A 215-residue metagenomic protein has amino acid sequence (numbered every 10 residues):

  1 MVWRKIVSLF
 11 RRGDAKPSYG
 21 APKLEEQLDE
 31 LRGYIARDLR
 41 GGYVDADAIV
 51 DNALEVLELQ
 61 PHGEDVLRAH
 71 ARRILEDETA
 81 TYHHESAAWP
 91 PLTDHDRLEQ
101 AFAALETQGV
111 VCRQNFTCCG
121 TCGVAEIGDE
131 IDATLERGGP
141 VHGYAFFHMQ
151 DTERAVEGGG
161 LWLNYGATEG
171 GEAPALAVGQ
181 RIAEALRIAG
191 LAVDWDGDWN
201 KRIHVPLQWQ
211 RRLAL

Functional and structural regions predicted by a protein language model:
M1-R137, Q180, R211-L215: Intrinsic disorder/low-complexity detector
V2-R11, A15-Y19, G158-L215: Acidic, proline/glycine-rich low-complexity IDRs
L28, G138-V141, A189, I203: Generic detection of intrinsically disordered/low-complexity segments and helix-coil linkers/edges
I74-H84, A155-E169: Short, conserved helix/loop micro-motifs enriched in His/Cys and acidic residues
W89-L92, G139-Y144, G171, I182-E184: A short linear-motif detector with a strong N-terminal bias
C118, F147, D151-E153, E169-P174: Aromatic-enriched hydrophobic runs in primary sequence
G123-W162: An N-terminal amphipathic alpha-helical segment
